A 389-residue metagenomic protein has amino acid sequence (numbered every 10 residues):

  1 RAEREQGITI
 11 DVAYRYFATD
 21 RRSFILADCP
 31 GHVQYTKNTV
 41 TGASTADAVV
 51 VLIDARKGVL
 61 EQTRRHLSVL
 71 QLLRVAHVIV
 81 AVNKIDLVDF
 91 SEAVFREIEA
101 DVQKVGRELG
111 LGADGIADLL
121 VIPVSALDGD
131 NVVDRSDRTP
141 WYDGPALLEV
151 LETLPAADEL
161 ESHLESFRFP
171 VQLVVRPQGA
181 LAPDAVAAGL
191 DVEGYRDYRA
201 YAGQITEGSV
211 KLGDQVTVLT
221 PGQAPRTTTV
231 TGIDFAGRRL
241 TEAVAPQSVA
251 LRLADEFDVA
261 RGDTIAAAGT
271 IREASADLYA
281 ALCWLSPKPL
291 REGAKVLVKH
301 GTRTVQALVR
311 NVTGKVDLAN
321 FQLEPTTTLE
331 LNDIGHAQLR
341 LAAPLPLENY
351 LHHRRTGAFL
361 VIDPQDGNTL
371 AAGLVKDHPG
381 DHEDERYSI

Functional and structural regions predicted by a protein language model:
R1-T36, A46: P-loop NTPase switch module centered on the Walker A-proximal segment
G7, D28, T39, V50 (+10 more regions): Residue-level signature of catalytic and energy-coupling elements of molecular machines, predominantly ATP/GTP-dependent
I8-I10, Y16-D20, T41-T45, Q62 (+2 more regions): Conserved catalytic network of the ASCE P-loop NTPase/AAA+ motor domain
T19-R22, P177-I389: C-terminal effector/interaction modules appended to NTPase cores
R22, T36-K57, H66-H77: Inter-motif core of Ras-like GTPase G domains
H32-V33, R56-L60, V75, K84-D89 (+4 more regions): Conserved nucleotide-binding/hydrolysis micro-motifs of P-loop NTPases
Y35-N38, L60-R64, F90-V94: Conserved ATPase-coupling elements of RecA-like P-loop NTPase cores
A76, V88-L164: Canonical P-loop GTPase G-domain recognition
